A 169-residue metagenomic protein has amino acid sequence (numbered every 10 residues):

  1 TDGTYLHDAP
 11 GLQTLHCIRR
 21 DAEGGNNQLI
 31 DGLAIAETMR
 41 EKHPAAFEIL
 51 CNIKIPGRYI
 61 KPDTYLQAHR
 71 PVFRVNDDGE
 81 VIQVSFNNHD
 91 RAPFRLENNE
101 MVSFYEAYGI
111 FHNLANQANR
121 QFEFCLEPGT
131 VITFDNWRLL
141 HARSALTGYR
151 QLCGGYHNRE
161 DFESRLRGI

Functional and structural regions predicted by a protein language model:
T1-I169: Active-site environment of non-heme Fe oxygenases that use a 2-His-1-carboxylate facial triad
